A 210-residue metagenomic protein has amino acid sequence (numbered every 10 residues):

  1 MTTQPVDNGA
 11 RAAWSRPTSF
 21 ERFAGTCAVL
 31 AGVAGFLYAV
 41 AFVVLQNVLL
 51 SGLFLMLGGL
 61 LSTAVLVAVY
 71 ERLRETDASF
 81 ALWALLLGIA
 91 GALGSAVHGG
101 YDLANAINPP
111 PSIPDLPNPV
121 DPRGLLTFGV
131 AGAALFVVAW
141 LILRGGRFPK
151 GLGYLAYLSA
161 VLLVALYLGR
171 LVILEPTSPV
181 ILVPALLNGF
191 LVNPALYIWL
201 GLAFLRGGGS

Functional and structural regions predicted by a protein language model:
T2-S210: Hydrophobic, aromatic-enriched alpha-helical segments typical of multi-pass transmembrane helices
